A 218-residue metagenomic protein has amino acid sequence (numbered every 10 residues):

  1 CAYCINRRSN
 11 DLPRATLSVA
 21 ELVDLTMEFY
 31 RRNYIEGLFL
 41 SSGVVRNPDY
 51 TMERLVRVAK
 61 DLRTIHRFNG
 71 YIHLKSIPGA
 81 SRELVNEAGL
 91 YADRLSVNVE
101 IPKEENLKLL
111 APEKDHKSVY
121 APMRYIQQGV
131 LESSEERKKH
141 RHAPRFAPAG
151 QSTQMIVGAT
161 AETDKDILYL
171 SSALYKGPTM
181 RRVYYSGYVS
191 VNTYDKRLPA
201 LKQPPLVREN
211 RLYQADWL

Functional and structural regions predicted by a protein language model:
C1-C4: Short cysteine clusters
N6-T153, G158-A161, L174, N192-L201: Conserved Radical SAM active-site core
G70, A149-Q151, P178-R181, R211-W217: Structural beta-strand/beta-sheet cores of well-ordered domains, especially the beta-sheet scaffolds that support
A121, D166-Y169, V207-Q214: Generic recognition of stable, solvent-exposed alpha-helical segments in well-folded globular domains
G158-Y184, Y188-V191: Long hydrophobic segments that form regular secondary structure
T193-L218: Long, highly charged, low-complexity intrinsically disordered interaction regions that mediate electrostatic DNA/RNA
